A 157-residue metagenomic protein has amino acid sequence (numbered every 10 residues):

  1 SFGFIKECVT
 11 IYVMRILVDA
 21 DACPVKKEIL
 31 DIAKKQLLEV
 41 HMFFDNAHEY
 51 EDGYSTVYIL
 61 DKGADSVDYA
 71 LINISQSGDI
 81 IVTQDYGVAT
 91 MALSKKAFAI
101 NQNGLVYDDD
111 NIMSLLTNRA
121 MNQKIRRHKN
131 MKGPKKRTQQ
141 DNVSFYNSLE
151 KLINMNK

Functional and structural regions predicted by a protein language model:
V9-T10: Short, positively charged and aromatic/hydrophobic N-terminal segments
R15-K157: Nuclease catalytic cores that cleave nucleic-acid phosphodiester bonds, predominantly acidic two-metal-ion
